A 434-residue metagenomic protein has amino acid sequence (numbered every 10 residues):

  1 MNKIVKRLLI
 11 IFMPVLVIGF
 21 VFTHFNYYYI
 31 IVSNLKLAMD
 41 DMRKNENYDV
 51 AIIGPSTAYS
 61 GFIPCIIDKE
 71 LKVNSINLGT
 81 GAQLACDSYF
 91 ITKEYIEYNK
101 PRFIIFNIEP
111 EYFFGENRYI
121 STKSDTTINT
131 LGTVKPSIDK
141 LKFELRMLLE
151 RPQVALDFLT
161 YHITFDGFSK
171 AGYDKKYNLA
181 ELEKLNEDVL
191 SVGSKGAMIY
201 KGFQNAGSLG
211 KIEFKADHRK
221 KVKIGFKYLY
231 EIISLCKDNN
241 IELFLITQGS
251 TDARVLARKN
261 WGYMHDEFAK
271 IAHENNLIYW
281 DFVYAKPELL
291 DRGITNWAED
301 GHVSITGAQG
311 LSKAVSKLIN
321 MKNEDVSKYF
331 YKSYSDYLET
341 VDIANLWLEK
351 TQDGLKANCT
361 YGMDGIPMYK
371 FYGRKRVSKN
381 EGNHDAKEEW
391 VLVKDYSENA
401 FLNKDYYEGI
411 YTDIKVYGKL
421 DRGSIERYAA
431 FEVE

Functional and structural regions predicted by a protein language model:
K6-F25: Hydrophobic membrane-insertion alpha-helices, especially the h-region of bacterial N-terminal signal peptides
I53, T57-F143: Membrane-embedded segments
K123-N239, F330-D342: Secreted/periplasmic serine-hydrolase-like ester/acetyl group-modifying domain
K221-I224, E231-N239, I246-D300: Extended hydrophobic/aromatic segments used for targeting, binding, or gating
N296-Y337: Histidine-centered active-site loop/cap adjacent to the catalytic His in serine esterases/O-acetyl transfer systems
D364-K370: Solvent-exposed loop segments of extracellular immunoglobulin-like
V391-E398: Short beta-strand segments within Ig-like beta-sandwich modules, predominantly Fibronectin type-III
N403-Y411: Surface-exposed, short loops/turns at beta-strand junctions within beta-sandwich domains
